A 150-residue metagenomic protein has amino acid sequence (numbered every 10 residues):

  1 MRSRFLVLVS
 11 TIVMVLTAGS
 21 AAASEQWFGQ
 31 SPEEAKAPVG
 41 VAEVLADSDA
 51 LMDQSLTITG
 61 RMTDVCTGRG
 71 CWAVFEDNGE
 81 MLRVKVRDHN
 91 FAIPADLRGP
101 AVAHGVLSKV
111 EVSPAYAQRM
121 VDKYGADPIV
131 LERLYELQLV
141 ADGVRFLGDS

Functional and structural regions predicted by a protein language model:
M1-R4: Positively charged n-region of N-terminal signal peptides that target proteins for export
V7-A18: Bacterial N-terminal signal peptides
A21-S150: OB-fold and OB-like single-stranded nucleic-acid-recognition modules and their adjacent interaction interfaces
